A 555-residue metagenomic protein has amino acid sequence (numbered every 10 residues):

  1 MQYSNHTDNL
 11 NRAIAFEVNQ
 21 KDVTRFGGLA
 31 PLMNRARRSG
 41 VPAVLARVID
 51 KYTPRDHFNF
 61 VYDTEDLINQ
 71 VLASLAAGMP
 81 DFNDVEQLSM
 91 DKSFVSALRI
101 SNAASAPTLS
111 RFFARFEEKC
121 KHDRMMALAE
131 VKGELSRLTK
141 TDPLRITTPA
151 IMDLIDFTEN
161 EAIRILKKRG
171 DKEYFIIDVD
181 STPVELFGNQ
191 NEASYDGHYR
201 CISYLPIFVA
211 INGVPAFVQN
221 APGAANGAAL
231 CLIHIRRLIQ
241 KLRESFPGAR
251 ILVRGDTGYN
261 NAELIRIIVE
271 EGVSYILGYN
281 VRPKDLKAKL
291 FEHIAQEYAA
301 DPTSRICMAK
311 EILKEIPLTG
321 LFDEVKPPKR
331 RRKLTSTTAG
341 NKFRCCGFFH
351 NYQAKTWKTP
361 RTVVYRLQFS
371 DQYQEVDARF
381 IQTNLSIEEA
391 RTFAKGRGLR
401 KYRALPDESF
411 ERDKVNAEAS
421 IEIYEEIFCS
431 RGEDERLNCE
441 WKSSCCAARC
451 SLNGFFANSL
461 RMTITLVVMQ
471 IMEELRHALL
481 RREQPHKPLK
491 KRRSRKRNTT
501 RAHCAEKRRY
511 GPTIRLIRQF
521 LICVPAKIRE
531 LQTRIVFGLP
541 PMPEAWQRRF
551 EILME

Functional and structural regions predicted by a protein language model:
Q2-I14, V18, S274-N280, K284-D434 (+2 more regions): An anionic, glycine-rich sequence signature occurring as long contiguous blocks
Q20-N69, A229: Basic, short loop/linker segments at the boundary and entry of helix-turn-helix/winged-helix-like folds
R35, Q70, V85, A103-S105 (+10 more regions): Short, conserved catalytic/metal-binding motifs centered on acidic residues
F82-A97: DNA-recognition alpha helix
N102, S110-I207: Active-site-proximal, Lys/Arg-enriched surface segment that forms a nucleic-acid-binding/basic interface patch
G197-F246, D377-R379, N384-A390: Electropositive, glycine- and tryptophan-enriched low-complexity nucleic-acid-binding patches
A225-K284: Domain-level cores of phosphate- or acyl-group-handling catalytic modules
V468-E555: A short, flexible helix-boundary coil/loop motif
